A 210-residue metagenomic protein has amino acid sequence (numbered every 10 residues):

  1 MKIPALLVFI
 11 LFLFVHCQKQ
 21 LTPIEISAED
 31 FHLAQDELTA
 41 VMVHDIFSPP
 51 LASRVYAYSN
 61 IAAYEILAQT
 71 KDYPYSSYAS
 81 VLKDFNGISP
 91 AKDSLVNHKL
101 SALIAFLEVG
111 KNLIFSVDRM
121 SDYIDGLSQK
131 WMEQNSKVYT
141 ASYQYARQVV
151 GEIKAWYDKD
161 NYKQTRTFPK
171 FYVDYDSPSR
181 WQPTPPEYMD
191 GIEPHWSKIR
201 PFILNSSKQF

Functional and structural regions predicted by a protein language model:
K2-F9: Sec-dependent signal peptide recognition, specifically the positively charged N-region followed immediately by
L13-H16: C-terminal motif of bacterial Sec signal peptides marking the signal peptidase cleavage site
Q18-F210: Acidic/polar surface patches and capping/hinge elements
